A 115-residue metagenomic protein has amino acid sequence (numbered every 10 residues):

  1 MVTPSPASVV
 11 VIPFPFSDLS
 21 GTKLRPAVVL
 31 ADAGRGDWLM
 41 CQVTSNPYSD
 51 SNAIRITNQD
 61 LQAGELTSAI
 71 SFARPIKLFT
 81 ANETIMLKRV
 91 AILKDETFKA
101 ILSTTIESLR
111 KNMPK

Functional and structural regions predicted by a protein language model:
S20-K23, V29-G64: Compact nucleic-acid interaction/catalytic patches
Q62-K115: C-terminal terminal-subdomain/extension
